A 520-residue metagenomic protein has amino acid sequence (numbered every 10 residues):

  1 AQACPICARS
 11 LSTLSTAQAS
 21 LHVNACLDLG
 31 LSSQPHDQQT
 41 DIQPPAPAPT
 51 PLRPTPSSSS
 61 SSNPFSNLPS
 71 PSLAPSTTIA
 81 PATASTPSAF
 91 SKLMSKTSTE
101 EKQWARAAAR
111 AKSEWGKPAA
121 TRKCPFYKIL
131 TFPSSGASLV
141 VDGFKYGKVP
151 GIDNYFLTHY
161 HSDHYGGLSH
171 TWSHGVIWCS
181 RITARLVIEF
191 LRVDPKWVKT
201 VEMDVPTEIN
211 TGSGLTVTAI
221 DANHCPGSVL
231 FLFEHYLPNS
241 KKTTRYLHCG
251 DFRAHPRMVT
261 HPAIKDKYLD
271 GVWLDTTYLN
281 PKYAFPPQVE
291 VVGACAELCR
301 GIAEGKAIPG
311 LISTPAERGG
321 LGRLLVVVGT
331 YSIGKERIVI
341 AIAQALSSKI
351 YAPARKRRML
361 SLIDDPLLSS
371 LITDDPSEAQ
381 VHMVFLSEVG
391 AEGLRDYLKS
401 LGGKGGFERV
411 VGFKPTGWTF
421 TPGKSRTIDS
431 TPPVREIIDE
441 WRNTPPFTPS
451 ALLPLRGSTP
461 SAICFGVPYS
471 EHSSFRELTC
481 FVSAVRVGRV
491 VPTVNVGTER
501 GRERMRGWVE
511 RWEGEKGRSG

Functional and structural regions predicted by a protein language model:
A1, L14-D37: C-terminal recognition-helix end and immediately following basic linker of small zinc-binding "finger" domains
A3-C7: Short cysteine-rich clusters marking metal-coordination/redox-active sites
S10-Q18, V487-T493, G497: Conserved tryptophan-centered aromatic signature that marks the ligand-binding surface of SH3 and related Trp-rich
T50, N63-N67, P75-P150, N154 (+2 more regions): His/Asp/Glu-rich metal-coordinating catalytic cores of metallo-dependent phosphodiesterases/hydrolases acting on
H224-P226, G329-E336, R357, V496-E499: Gly/Ser/Thr-rich loops at beta-strand to alpha-helix junctions that form or flank small-molecule/cofactor-binding
P238-K242, E297, G301-G322, T431-R456: Intrinsically disordered, low-complexity domain-flanking/linker segments in eukaryotic proteins, enriched
G320-L325, G329-L346: Loop-centered beta-sheet repeat module
L346-G488, T498-G520: Catalytic lobes of large eukaryotic enzymes
